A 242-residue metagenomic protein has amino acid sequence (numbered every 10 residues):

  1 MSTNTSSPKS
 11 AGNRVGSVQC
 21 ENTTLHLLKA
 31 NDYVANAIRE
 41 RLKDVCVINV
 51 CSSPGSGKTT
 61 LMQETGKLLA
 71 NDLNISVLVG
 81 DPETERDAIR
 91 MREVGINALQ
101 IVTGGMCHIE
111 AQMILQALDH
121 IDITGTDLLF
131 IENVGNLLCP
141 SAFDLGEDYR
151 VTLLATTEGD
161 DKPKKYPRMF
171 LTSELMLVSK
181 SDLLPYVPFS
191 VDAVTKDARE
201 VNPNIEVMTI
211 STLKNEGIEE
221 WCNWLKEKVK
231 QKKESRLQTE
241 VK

Functional and structural regions predicted by a protein language model:
M1-G12: Long, basic/Gly/Ser/Thr-rich N-terminal segments that mediate initial subcellular attachment or targeting
G12-C51, S56, T65-D148, E158-D161 (+1 more regions): Nucleotide-state-sensitive switch-loop elements of NTP-binding domains
L61: Hydrophobic positions on the alpha1 helix immediately C-terminal to the Walker A/P-loop
V77-L78, T152, M176, T209: Structural beta-sheet core signal
I101-T103, L154, S179: Short beta->alpha connector loops at strand-helix junctions that form conserved, small/polar/Pro-enriched
P140-E147, T156-N204: Conserved C-terminal guanine-recognition region of P-loop GTPase G domains, centered on the G4
L183-R236: Canonical P-loop GTPase G-domain recognition
L237-K242: A short, charged, Gly/Pro-tolerant segment at domain boundaries
